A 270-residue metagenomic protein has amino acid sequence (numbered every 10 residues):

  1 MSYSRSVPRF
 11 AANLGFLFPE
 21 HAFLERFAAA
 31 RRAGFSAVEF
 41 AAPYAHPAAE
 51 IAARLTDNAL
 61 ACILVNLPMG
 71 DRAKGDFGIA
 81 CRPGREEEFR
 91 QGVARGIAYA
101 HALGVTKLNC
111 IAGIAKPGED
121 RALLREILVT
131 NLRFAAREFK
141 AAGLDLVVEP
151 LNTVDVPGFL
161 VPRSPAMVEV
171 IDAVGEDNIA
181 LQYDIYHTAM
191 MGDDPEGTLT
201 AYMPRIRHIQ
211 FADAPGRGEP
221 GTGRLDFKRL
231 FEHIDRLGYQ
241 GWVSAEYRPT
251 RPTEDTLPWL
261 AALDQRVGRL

Functional and structural regions predicted by a protein language model:
M1, A49-A53, G75-G78, D120-L123 (+3 more regions): Short secondary-structure transition/capping segments
S2-G34, R95-A98, G104-T106, V161-Y183 (+1 more regions): Histidine-acidic metal/acid-base catalytic patches
S2-L14, L64-I79, A112-K116, L151: N-terminal small/glycine-rich loop or linker at the start of catalytic domains across soluble metabolic enzymes
Y3, D57, I79-A180, M190: Active-site acidic/histidine proton-transfer and metal-coordination neighborhood in alpha/beta enzyme cores
F16-F18, Y44, P68-D71, A112-K116 (+4 more regions): Active-site-proximal loop/turn and secondary-structure-junction residues that shape catalytic pockets, frequently
E39, I63-N66, N109, V147 (+2 more regions): Conserved beta-strand positions in the central sheet of alpha/beta enzyme cores
E39-N58, N66, A112-D120, D155 (+1 more regions): Glycine-rich, proline-tolerant flexible connector loops at the mouths of alpha/beta enzymes
E50-N58, N131-F139, T198, R229-H233: Catalytic-core regions built around general acid/base machinery
